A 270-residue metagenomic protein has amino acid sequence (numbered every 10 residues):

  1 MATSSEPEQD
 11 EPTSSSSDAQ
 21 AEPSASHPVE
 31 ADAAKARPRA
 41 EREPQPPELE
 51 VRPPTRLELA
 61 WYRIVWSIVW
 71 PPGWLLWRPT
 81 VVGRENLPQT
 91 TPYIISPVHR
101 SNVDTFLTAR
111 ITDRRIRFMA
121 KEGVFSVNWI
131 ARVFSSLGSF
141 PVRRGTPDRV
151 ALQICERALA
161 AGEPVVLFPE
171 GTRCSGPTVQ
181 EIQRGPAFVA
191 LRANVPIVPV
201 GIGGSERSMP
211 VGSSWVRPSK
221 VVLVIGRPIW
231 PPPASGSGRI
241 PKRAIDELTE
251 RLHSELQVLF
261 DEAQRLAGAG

Functional and structural regions predicted by a protein language model:
A2-W61, V150-G270: Non-catalytic C-terminal accessory region of glycerolipid acyltransferases and related lyso-lipid remodeling enzymes
E41-N86, R114, V127-L137: A transmembrane-helix-recognition feature enriched in membrane-embedded lipid enzymes and envelope glyco-/phospholipid
S67, P79-R84, V103-T105, L152-I154 (+2 more regions): A generic local structural motif
I68-W70, S136-V142, P169-R173: Short, basic, glycine/proline-bearing loop/turn elements
W74, P88-T146, I154: Catalytic core of membrane glycerolipid acyltransferases/transacylases, capturing the structured, soluble-facing
W77, G123, G145-D148, V179 (+1 more regions): A conditional alpha-helix N-cap/helix-loop micro-motif detector
G83, H99, A120-K121, G138 (+2 more regions): A secondary-structure boundary/capping signal
E85-P88, W215-V216: A short beta-turn/loop motif at secondary-structure boundaries
